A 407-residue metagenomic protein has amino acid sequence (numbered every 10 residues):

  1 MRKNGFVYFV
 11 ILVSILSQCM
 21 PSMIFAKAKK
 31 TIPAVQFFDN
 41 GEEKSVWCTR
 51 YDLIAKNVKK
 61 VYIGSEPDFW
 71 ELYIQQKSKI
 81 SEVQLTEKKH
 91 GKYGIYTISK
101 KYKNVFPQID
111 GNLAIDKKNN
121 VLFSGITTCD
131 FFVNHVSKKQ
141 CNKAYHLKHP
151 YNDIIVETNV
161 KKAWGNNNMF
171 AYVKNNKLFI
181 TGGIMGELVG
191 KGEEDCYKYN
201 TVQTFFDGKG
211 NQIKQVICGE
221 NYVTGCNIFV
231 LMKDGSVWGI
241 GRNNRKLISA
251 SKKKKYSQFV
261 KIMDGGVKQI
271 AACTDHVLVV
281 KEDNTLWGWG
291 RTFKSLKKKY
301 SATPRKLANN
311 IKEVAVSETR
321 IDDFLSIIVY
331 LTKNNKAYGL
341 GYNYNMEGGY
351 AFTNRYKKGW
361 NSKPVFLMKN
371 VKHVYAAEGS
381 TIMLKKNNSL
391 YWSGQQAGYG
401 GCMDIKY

Functional and structural regions predicted by a protein language model:
M1-F9: Bacterial N-terminal signal peptides that target proteins for export
F9-Q18: Bacterial N-terminal signal peptides
C19-K30: Sec-dependent signal peptide cleavage junction
Q36, S45-A55, I63, W70-I74 (+13 more regions): Conserved core positions of repeat-based scaffolds
K138-K143, K148-H149, E193-N200, G225 (+3 more regions): A detector of repeated loop/turn-to-beta-strand junctions in beta-rich toroidal repeat architectures
S380-Y407: Blade-level signature of beta-propeller repeat domains, shared across WD40, Kelch, NHL, RCC1 and BNR/Asp-box propellers
